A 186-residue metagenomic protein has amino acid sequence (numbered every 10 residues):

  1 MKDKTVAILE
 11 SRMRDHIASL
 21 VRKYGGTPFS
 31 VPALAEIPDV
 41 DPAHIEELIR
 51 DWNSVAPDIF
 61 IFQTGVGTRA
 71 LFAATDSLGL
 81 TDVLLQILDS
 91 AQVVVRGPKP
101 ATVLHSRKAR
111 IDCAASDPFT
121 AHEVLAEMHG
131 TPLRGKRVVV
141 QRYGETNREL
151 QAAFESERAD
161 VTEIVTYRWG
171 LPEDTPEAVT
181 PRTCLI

Functional and structural regions predicted by a protein language model:
M1-I186: Conserved beta-alpha
